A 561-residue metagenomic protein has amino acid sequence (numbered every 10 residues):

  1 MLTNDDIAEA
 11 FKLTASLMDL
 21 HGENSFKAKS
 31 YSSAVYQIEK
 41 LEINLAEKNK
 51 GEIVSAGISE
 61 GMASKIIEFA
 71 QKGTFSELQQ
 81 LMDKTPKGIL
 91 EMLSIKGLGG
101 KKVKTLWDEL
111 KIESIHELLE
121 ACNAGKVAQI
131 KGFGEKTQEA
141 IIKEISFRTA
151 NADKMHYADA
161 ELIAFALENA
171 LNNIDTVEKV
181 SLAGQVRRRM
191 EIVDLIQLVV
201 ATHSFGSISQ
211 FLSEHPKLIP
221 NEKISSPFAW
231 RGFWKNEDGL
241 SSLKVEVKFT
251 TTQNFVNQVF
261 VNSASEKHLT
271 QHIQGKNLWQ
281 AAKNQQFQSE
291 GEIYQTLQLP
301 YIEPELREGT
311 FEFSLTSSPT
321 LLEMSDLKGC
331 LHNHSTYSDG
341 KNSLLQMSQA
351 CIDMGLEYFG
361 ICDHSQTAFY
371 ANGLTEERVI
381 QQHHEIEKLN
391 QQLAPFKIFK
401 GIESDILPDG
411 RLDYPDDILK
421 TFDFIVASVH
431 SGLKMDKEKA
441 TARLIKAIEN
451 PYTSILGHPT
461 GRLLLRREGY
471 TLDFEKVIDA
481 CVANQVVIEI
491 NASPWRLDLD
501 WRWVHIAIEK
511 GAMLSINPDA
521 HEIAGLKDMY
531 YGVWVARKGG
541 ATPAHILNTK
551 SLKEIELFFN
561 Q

Functional and structural regions predicted by a protein language model:
M1-E23: Charged, compositionally biased N-terminal leader segments and the immediate start of the first structured element
D5, A15, S25-I196, V200-G232 (+5 more regions): Accessory alpha-helical DNA-binding modules that contact the DNA backbone or grooves
F11-S16, S146-R148, C362-T367: A short small-residue
A15-G22, T149-D153, V429, L433 (+2 more regions): Short amphipathic alpha-helical interaction patches enriched in hydrophobic/aromatic residues with interspersed Lys/Arg
L20-G22, S76-E77, N262: Short, polar/flexible loop-turn hinges at active-site or ligand-entry regions and domain interfaces
V180-L182, G329-N333, E403: Two-metal-ion RNase H-like nuclease active-site motif
R189-S335, S343-I361, Q366-F396, P408-Q561: Charged catalytic cores and adjacent phosphate/nucleic-acid-binding surfaces used for phosphate/nucleic-acid chemistry
D339: Conserved SAM-binding loop
